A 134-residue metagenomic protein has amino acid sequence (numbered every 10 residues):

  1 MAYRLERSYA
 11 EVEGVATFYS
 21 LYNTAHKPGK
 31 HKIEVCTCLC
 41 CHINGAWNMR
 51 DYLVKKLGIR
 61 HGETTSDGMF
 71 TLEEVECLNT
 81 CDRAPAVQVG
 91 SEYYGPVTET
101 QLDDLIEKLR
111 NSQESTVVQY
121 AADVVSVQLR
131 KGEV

Functional and structural regions predicted by a protein language model:
M1-V134: Signature of N-terminal electron-transfer/Fe-S-associated modules in redox systems
